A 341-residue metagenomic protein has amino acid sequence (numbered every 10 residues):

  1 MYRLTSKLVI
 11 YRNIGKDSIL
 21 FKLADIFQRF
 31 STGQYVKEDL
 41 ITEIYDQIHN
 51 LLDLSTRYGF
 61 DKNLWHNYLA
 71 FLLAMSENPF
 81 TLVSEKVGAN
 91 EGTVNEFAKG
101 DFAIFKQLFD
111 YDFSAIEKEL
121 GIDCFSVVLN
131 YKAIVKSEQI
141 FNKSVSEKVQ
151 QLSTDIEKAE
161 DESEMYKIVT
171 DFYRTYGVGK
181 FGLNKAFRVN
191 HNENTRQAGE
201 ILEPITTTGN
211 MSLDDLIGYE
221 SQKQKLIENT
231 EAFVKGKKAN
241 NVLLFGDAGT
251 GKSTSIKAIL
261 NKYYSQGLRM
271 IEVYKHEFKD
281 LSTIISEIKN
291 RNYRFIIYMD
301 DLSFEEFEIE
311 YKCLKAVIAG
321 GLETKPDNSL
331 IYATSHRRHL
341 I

Functional and structural regions predicted by a protein language model:
M1-E157: Intrinsically disordered, low-complexity N-terminal extensions of AAA+/P-loop NTPases that precede the structured
A133-L202: Interdomain "pre-motor" coupling segment immediately N-terminal to P-loop NTPase/helicase cores
I156, I201-Q224: Dynamic helix-loop-helix/coil hinge segments at AAA+ ATPase domain boundaries and subdomain interfaces
P204-T207, E231-A239: Phosphate-binding P-loop
E220-K235: Pre-Walker A adenine-sensing motif
N241-E272, T283-K289: Walker A/P-loop
S286-N290, E305-I341: Conserved catalytic/switch belt of AAA+ P-loop NTPases
D300-L302: Walker B catalytic acidic pair
